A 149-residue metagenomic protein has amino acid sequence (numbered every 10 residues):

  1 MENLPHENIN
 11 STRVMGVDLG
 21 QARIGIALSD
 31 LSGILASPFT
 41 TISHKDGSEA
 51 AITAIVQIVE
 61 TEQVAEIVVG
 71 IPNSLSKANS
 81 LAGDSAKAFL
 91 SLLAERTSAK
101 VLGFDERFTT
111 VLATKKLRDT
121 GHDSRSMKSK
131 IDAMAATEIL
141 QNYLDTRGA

Functional and structural regions predicted by a protein language model:
M1-V14, A22-A149: Phosphate- and other anionic-substrate recognition elements at nucleic-acid/protein interfaces
D18: Conserved catalytic-loop position in the HRD/HxD motif
